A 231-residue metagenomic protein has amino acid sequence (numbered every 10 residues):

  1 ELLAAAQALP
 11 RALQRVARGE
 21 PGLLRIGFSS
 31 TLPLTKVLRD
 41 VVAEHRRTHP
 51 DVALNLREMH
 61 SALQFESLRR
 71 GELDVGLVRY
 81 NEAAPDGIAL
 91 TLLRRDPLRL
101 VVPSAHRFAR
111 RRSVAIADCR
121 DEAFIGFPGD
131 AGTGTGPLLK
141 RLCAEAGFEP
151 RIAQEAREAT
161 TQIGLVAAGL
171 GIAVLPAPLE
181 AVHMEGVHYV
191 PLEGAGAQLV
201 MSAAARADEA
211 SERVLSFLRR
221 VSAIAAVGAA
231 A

Functional and structural regions predicted by a protein language model:
A4-G27, R46-R47, P85-A89, R110 (+1 more regions): Short helix-loop hinge/linker segments at domain boundaries
R11, G19-H49, A53-R57, A62-E66 (+1 more regions): N-terminal winged-helix
V16, D40-E44, H60-L98, V102 (+4 more regions): Short beta-strand-centered segments that line the small-molecule binding cleft or hinge of alpha/beta clamshell
P21, L90-S104, R112-R120, L192-M201: Short Pro/Gly-enriched coil loops immediately N-terminal to beta-strands
R25-F28, L98, R107, V114-G134 (+1 more regions): Short loop->beta-strand "edge-of-pocket" segments that line small-molecule binding or catalytic clefts across diverse
T35-L38, E122-A146, S211, L215-L218 (+1 more regions): Secondary-structure junction motif
H60-L73, R79, D130-V190: Hydrophobic hinge/microswitch elements
V187-A231: A late-sequence structural motif
